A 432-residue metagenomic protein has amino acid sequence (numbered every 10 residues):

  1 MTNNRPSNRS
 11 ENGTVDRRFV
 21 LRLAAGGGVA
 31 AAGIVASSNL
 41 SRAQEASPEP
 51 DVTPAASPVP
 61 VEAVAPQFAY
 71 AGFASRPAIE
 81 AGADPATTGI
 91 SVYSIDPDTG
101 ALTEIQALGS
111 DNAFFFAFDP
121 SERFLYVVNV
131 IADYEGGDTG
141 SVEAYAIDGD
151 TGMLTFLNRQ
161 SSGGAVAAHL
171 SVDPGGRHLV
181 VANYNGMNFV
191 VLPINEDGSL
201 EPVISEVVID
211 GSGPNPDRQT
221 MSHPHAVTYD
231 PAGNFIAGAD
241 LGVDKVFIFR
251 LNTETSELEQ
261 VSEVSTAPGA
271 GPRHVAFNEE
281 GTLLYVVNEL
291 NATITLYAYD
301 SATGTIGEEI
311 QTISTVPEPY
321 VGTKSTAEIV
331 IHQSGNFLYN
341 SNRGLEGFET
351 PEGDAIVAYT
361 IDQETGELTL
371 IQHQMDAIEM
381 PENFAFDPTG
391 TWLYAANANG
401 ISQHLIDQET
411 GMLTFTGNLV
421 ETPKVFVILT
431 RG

Functional and structural regions predicted by a protein language model:
M1-D16, A30-I34, S38, R42: N-terminal secretory signal peptides
D16-G28: N-terminal export leaders
S75-I79, I131-E135, N185-M187, V243-D244 (+3 more regions): Short glycine/acidic-enriched loop and turn motifs that connect beta-strands
S94-T99, A146-G152, P193-L200, R250-S256 (+3 more regions): Short loop/turn segments immediately following beta-strands, especially the blade-tip and inter-blade linker loops
T103-L108, F156-Q160, G213-D217, Q260-S265 (+4 more regions): A short beta-strand motif characteristic of beta-propeller blades
S110-P120, G163-P174, D210-A232, T266-G281 (+4 more regions): Beta-rich, blade/repeat-based domains predominating in secreted/periplasmic proteins but also intracellular
T155-H225: Asp-box/WD-like beta-propeller blade repeats and closely related beta-sheet repeat scaffolds
